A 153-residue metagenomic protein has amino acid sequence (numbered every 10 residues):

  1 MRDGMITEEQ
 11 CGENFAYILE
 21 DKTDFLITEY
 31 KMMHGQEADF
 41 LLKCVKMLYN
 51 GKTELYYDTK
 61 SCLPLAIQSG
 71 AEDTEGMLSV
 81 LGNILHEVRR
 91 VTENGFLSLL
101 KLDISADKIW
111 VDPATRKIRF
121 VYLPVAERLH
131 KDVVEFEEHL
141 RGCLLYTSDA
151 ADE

Functional and structural regions predicted by a protein language model:
M1-M5: Gram-positive cell-envelope targeting signals
Q10, L48, V111-P113: Generic beta-strand structural signal
A16-D24, E29-L78: Conserved structural core of kinase catalytic domains
G76-E87: Conserved alphaE helix
R89-S98: Protein kinase catalytic-loop region centered on the HRD/HxD motif
L100-L144: Catalytic activation segment of kinase domains across protein kinase-like and atypical kinase folds
Y146-E153: Conserved small/polar residues in nucleotide/adenosyl-binding loops
